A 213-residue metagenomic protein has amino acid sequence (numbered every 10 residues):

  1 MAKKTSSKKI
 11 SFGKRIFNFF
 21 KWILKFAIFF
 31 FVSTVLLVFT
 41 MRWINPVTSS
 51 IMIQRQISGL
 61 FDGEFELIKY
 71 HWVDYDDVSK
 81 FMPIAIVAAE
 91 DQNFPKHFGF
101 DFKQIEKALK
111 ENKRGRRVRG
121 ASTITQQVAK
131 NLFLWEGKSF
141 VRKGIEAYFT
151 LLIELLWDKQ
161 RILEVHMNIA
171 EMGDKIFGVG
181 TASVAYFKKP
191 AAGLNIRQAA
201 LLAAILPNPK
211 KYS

Functional and structural regions predicted by a protein language model:
A2-S213: Juxtamembrane regions of bacterial inner-membrane/periplasmic proteins, predominantly the peptidoglycan biogenesis
